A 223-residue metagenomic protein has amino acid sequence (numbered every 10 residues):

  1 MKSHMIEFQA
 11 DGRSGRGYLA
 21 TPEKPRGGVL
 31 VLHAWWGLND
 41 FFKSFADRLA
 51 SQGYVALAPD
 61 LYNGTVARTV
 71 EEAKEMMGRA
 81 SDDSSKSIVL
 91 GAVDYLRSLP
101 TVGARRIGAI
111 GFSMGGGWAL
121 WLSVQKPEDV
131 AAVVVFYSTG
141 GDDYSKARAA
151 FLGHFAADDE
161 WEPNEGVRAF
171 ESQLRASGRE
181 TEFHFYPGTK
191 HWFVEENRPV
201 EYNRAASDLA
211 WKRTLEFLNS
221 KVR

Functional and structural regions predicted by a protein language model:
M5-T101, F193-E195: Serine-hydrolase catalytic machinery in alpha/beta-hydrolase-like enzymes
L57-A58, V135, F183: Hydrophobic residues in well-ordered beta-strands that form the structural core
L90-R148: Primarily recognizes the serine-hydrolase "nucleophile elbow" in alpha/beta-hydrolase and SGNH/GDSL folds
K146-F151, S177-E180: Short, proline-enriched alpha-helix->beta-strand connector loops that line the catalytic pocket of alpha/beta-hydrolase
G153-F155: Short beta-strand/loop motif that positions the catalytic acidic residue of the alpha/beta-hydrolase fold
D158-E162: Acidic catalytic loop of the alpha/beta-hydrolase fold
P163-Q173: Short alpha-helix in the alpha/beta-hydrolase fold that links the catalytic acid
R175-R223: C-terminal catalytic histidine-bearing segment of alpha/beta-hydrolase fold enzymes
